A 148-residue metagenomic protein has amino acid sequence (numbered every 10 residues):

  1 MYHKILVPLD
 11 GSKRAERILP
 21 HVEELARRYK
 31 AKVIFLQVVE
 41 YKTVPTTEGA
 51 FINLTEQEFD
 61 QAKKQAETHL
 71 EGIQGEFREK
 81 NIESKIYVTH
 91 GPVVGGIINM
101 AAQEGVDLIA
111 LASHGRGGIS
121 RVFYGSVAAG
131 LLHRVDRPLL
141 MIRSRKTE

Functional and structural regions predicted by a protein language model:
M1-N53, T147: Small/aliphatic-rich secondary-structure junction motif
E16-I18, K80, F123, R145-K146: A cross-kingdom feature marking solvent-exposed beta-strand/loop segments within repeated, beta-rich binding/scaffold
R17, G96, G118: Phosphate- and divalent-cation-binding pockets in alpha/beta enzyme and binding domains that engage nucleotide-derived
E24, R28, N99-E148: Gly/Ser-rich helix-loop-strand patches that form or flank binding pockets for ribonucleotide-derived cofactors
L36, K85-T89, L140: General small-molecule cofactor/ligand-binding pocket signal
V39, V88-P92, H114, S126: Short beta->alpha linker loops
N53-T68: A short acidic, glycine-rich active-site loop that binds or catalyzes chemistry on phosphate/adenosine moieties
G75-I109, K146-E148: Structural beta-alpha unit
